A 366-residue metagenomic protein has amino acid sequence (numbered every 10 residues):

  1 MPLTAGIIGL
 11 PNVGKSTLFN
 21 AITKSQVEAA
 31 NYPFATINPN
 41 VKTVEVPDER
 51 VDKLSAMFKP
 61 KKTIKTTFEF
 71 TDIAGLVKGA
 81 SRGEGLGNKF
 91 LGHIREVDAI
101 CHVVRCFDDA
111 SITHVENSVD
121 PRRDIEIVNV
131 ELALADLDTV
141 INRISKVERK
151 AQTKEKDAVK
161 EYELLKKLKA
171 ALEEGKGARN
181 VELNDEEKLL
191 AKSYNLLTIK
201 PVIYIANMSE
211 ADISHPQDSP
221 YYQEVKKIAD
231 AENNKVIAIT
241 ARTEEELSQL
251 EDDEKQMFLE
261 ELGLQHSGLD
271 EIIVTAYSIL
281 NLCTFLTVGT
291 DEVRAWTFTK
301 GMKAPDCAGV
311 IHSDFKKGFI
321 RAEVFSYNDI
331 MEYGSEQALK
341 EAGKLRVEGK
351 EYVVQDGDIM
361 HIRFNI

Functional and structural regions predicted by a protein language model:
M1-E84, N88-D109, V147: Conserved G1/Walker A P-loop phosphate-binding module
L3-I8, V13, F19, K146-V353 (+2 more regions): C-terminal-of-GTPase-core extension/linker across diverse P-loop GTPases
G6, F34, P39-K42, E49-V51 (+15 more regions): Short capping/connector residues at structural and topological boundaries
F34, D48-V51, I64-F70, E84-V97 (+8 more regions): Amphipathic alpha-helical transducer elements in NTP-driven molecular machines
K42-P47, A74-E84, R95-K156, A171-N184 (+1 more regions): Conserved Switch II/interswitch segment of TRAFAC-class P-loop GTPases
